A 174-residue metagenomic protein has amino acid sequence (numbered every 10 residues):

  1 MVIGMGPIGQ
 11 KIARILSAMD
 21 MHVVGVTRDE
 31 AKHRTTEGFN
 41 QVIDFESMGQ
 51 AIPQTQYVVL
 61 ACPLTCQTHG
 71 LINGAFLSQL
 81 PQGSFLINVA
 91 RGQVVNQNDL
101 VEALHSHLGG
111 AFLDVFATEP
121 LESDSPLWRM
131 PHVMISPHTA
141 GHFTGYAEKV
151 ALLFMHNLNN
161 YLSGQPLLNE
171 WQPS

Functional and structural regions predicted by a protein language model:
M1-S17: Glycine-rich adenosine-cofactor-binding loop
I3, L113, P137: Active-site flanking residues adjacent to catalytic metal/cofactor-binding acidic residues
G9, A31-K32, H142: Flexible, glycine-rich phosphate/dinucleotide-binding loops and adjacent beta-alpha linkers at cofactor/substrate
R14-A18, V101-E102, H156: Short, well-ordered alpha-helices that flank and scaffold nucleotide-derived cofactor binding pockets
M21-H22: Residues at the starts of beta-strands that form the adenosine-phosphate
T27: Conserved acidic E/D residue at the C-terminus of a beta-strand in Rossmann-like folds
E30-P126: Rossmann-like adenosine-cofactor binding region
E119-S174: C-terminal helix-to-coil terminal segments
